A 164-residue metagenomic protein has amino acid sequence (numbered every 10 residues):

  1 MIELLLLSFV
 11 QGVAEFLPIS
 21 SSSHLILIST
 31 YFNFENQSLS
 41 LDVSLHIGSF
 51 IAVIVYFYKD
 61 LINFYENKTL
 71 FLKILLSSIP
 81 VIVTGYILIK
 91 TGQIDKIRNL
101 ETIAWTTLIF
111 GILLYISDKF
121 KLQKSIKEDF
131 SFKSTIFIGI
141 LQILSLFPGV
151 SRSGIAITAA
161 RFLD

Functional and structural regions predicted by a protein language model:
M1-D164: Multi-pass membrane proteins that catalyze or facilitate reactions on polyprenyl-/lipid-phosphate substrates and their
